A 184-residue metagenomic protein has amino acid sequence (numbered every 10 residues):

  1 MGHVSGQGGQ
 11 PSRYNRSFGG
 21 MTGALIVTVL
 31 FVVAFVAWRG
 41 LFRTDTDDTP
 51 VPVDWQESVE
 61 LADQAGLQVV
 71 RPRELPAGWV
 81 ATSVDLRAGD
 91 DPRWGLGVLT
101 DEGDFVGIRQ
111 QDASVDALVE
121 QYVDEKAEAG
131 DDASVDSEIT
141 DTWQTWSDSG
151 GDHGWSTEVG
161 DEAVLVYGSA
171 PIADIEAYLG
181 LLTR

Functional and structural regions predicted by a protein language model:
M1-P76: Charge-rich, low-complexity N-terminal segments
Q7, R16, E57, L61 (+3 more regions): Generic, low-specificity signal for short hydrophobic/alpha-helical stretches with a mild N-terminal bias, encompassing
V36, D131-R184: A short, solvent-exposed beta-edge/loop patch
L41, E125-K126, L182: Alpha-helix boundary/capping residues
P52-G150: Short, solvent-exposed recognition patches
